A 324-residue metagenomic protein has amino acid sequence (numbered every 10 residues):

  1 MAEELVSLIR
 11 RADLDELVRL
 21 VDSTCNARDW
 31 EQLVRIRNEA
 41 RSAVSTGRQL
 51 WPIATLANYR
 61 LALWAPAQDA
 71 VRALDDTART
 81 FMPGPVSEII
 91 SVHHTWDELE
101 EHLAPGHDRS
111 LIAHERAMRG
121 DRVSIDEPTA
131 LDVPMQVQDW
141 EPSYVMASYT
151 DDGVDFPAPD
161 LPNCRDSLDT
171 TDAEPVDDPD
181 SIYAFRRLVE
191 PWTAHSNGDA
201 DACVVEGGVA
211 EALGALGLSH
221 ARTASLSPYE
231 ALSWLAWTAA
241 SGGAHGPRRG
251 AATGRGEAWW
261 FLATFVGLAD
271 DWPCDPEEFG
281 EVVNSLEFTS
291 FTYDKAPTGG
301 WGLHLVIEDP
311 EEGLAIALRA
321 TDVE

Functional and structural regions predicted by a protein language model:
M1-W64: Charged, amphipathic alpha-helical stretches
E3, L8-D15, A27-W30, G47 (+7 more regions): Low-complexity, intrinsically disordered regions enriched in charged/polar residues
V6, V18-D22, V34-R37, R41 (+6 more regions): Generic detector of well-ordered alpha-helical segments enriched in charged/polar residues, highlighting helical
V6, V18-V21, V34, V44 (+12 more regions): Extended aliphatic helical segments
I53-G254: Extended, low-hydrophobicity segments enriched in charged/polar residues
A215-E324: C-terminal, beta-strand-rich globular interaction domains
